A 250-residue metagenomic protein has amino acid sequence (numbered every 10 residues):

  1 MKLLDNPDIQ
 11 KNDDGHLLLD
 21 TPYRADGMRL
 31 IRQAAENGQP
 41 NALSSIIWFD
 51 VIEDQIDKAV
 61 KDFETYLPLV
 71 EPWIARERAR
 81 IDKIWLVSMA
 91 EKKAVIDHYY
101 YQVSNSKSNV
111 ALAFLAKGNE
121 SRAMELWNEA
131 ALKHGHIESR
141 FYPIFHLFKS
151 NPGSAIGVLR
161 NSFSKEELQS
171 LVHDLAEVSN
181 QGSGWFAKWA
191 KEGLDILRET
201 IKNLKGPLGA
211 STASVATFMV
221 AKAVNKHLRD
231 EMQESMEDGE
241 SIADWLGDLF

Functional and structural regions predicted by a protein language model:
D5-K11, G38-P40, Q102, K107 (+4 more regions): Short helix-capping/linker turns of helical repeat alpha-solenoids
Q33-A35, L69-Y100: Flexible helix-coil transition and linker loops at the boundaries of alpha-helical arrays
S45, Q102, N109, F141-Y142 (+1 more regions): "A position-specific structural signal for the A-helix of alpha-solenoid helical repeats
G206-V224: Short, glycine/alanine-rich hydrophobic alpha-helices that insert into or span membranes
